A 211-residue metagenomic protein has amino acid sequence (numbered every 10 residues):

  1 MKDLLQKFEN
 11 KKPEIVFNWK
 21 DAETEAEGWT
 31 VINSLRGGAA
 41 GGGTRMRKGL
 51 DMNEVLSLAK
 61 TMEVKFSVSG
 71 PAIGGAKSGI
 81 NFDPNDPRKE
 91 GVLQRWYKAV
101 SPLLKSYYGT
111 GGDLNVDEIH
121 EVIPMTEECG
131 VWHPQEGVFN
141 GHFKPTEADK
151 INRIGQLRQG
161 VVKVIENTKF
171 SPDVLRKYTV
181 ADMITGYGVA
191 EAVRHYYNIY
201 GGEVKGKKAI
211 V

Functional and structural regions predicted by a protein language model:
M1-N18: Short, Gly/Pro- and small/polar-rich lid/capping loops
E23-R36, S67-P71: N-terminal glycine-rich anion-binding loops that anchor highly charged ligand groups
G43-R47, I80-D83: Short, well-ordered beta-strand elements within core beta-sheets of diverse protein domains
K48-K60: Active-site cofactor/substrate anionic-group-binding motifs, chiefly glycine- and Lys/Arg-rich phosphate-binding loops
S57-V64, K98: Short, intrinsically disordered, mixed-charge
V68-V204: Glycine/serine-rich phosphate-binding loop and adjoining beta1-alpha1 elements at the start of nucleotide-handling
V204-V211: Acidic, glycine-rich loop-and-beta core segments that form the ion-binding/anion-interacting portion of active sites
